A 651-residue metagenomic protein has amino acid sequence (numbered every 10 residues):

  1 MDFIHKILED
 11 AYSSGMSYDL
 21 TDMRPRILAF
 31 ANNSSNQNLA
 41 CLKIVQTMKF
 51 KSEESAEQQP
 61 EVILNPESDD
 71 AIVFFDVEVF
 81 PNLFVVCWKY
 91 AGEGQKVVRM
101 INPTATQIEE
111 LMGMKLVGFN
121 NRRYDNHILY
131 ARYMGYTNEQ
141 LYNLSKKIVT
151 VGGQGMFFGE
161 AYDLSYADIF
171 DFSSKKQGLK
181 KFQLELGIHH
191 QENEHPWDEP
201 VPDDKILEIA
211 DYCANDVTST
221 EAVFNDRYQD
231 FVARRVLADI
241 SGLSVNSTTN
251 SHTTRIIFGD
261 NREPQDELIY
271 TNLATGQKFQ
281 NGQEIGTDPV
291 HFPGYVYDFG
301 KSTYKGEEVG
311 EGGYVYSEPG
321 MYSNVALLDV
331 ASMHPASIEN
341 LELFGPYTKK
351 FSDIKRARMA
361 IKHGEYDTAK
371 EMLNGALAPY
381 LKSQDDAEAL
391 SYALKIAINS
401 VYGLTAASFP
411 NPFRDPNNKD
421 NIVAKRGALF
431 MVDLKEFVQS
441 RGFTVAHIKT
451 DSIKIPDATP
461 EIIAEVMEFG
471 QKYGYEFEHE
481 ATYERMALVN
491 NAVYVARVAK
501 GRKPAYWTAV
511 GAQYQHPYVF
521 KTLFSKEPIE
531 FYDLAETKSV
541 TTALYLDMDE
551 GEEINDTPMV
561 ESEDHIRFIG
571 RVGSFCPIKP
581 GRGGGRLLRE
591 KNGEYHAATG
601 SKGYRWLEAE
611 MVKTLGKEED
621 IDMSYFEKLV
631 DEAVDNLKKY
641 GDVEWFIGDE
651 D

Functional and structural regions predicted by a protein language model:
D2-E67, E185-E194, E199-A336, N417 (+8 more regions): Conserved "right-hand" nucleotidyltransferase catalytic core of DNA-directed polymerases
D70-V79, Y166-D168, A326-L328: Two-metal-ion RNase H-like nuclease active-site motif
I72-F74, F80-K96, L179, E185 (+1 more regions): RNase H-like nuclease fold core
F75-V77, M100-I101, G118-N121, L328 (+1 more regions): Short His-Asn-centered micro-motif
L83, Y124-I128, S174-K175, P335-A336 (+1 more regions): Short catalytic/ligand-binding loop motif for oxyanion handling, primarily in non-cytosolic enzymes, centered on
G92-K181, Y212: Conserved DEDDh/DEDDy metal-dependent 3′-5′ exonuclease domain
S173-G178, P196-V201, E307-D433, Q439-R441: Helical catalytic core of nucleic-acid polymerases
E461-D651: C-terminal, non-catalytic extensions of nucleic-acid polymerases
